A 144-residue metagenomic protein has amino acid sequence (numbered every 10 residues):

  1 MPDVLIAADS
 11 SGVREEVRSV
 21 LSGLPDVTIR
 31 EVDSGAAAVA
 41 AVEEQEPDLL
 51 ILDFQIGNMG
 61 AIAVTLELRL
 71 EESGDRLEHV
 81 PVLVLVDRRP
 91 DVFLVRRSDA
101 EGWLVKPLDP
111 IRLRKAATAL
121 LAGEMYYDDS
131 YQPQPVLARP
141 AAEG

Functional and structural regions predicted by a protein language model:
P2-L21: Conserved acidic segment of CheY-like receiver
A7-A8, V32, L50, L85: Conserved sequence signature across two-component system core domains
D33-L49: Acidic, metal-coordinating helix/loop segments flanking the phosphotransfer/catalytic sites of two-component signaling
D48-S73: Conserved phosphotransfer microenvironments
L50, V82, W103-L104: Two-component signal transduction core modules
A63, V84-G102: Alpha4 helix (beta4-alpha4-beta5 surface) of REC/receiver domains from two-component response regulators
L108-A117: C-terminal output helix
E124-G144: CheY-like receiver
